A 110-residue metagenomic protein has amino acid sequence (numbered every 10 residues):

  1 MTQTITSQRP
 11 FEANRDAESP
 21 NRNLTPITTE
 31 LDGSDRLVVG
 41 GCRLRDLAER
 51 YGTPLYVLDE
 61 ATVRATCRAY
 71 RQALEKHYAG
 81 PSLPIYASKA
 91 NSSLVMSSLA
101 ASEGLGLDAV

Functional and structural regions predicted by a protein language model:
M1-V110: A charged N-terminal "starter" segment
